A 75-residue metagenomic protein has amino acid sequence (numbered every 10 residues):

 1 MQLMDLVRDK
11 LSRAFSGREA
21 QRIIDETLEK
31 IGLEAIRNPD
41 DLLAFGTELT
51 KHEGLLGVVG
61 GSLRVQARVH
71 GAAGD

Functional and structural regions predicted by a protein language model:
M1-E29: N-terminal acidic leader/helix
M4, Q66-D75: Short, charged, intrinsically disordered terminal tails
R13-G17, K30, E34, E48 (+2 more regions): Surface-exposed polar/charged interaction patches
G17, G57-G61, A73: Low-complexity, flexible helical/coil segments
D25-K30, P39-L43: Short linear loop/turn motifs
A35-R68: Short, charged early-sequence alpha-helical segments and their helix-coil boundaries
